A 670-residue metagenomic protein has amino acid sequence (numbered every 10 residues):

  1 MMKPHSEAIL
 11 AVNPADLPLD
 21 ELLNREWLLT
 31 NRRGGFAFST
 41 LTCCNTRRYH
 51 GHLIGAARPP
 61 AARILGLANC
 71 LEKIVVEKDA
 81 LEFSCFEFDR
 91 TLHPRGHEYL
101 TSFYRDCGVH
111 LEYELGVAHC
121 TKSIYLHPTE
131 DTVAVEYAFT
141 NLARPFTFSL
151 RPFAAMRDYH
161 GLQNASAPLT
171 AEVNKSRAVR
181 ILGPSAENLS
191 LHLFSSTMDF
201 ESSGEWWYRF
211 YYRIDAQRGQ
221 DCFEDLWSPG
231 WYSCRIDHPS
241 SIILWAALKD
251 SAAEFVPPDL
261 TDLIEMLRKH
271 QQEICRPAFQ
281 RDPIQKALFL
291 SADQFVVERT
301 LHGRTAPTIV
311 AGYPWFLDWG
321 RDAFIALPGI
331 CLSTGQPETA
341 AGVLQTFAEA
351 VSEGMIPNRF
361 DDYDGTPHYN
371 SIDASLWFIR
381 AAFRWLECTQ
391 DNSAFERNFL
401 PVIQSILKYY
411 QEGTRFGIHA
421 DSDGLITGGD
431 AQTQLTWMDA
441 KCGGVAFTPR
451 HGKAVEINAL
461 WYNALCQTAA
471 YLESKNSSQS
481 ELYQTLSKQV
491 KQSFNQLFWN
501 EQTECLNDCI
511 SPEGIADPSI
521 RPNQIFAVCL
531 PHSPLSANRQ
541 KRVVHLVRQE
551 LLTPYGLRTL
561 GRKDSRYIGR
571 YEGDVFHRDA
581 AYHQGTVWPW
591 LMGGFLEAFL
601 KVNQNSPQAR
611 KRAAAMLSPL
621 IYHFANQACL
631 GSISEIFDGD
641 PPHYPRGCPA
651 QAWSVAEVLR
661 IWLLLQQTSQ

Functional and structural regions predicted by a protein language model:
M1-Q670: Acidic, mature catalytic/reactive cores of soluble proteins
